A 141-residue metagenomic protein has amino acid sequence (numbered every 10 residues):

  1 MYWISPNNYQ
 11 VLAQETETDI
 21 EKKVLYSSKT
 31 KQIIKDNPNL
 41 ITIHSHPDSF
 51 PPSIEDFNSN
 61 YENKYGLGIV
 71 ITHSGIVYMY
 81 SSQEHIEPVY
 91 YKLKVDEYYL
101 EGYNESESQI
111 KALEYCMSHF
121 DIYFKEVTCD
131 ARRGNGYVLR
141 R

Functional and structural regions predicted by a protein language model:
M1-N7, G68-I71: Short beta-strand scaffold segments in enzyme catalytic cores
N8-Q10, G75: Detector for glycine-centered tight turns/loop "hinges" at secondary-structure junctions
Q10-E15, Y80: Amphipathic coiled-coil signal-relay and dimerization helices
T16-K64, H73: Short HxH-centered metal-ligating active-site micro-motif
Y65-R141: Divalent-metal-activated hydrolytic enzyme cores
